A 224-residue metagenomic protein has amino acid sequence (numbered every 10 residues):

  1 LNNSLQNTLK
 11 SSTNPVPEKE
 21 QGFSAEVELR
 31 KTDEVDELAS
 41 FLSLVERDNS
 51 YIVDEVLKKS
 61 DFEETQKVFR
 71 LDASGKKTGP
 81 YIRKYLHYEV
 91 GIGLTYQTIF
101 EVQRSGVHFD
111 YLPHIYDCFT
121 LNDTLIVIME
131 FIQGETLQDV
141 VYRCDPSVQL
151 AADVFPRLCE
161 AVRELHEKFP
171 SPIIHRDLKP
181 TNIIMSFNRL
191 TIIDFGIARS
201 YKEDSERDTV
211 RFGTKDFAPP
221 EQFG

Functional and structural regions predicted by a protein language model:
L5-E46: Juxta-kinase regulatory segment immediately upstream of eukaryotic protein kinase catalytic domains
F62-Y96: ATP-binding glycine-rich loop module of kinase domains
V107-D117: Conserved HxN/HPN-centered segment at the entrance to the catalytic loop of eukaryotic protein kinase-like domains
N122-T136: Conserved short submotifs of the Hanks-type protein kinase catalytic core that shape the nucleotide-binding pocket
E160-I173: Protein kinase catalytic-loop region centered on the HRD/HxD motif
D208-Q222: Conserved activation segment of eukaryotic-like protein kinases, specifically the C-terminal portion of the activation
